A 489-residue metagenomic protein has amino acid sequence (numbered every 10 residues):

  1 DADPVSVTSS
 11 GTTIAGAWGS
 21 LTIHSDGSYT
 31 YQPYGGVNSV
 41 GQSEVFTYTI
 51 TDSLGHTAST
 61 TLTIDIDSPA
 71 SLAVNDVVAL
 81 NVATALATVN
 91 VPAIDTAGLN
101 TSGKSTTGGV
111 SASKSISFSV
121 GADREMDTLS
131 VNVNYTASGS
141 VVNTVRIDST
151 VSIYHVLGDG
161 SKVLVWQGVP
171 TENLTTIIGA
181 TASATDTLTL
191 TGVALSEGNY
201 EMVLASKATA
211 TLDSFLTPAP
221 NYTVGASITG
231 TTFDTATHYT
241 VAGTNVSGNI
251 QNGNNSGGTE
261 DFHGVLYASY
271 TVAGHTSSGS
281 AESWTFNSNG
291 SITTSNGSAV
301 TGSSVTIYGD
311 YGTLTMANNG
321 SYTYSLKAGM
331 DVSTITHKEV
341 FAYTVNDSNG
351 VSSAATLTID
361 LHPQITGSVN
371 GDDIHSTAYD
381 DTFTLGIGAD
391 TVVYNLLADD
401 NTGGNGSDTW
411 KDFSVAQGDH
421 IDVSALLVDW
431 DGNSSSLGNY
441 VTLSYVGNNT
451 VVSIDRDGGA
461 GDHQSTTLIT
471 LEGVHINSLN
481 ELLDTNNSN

Functional and structural regions predicted by a protein language model:
D1-A2, T60-I64, A355-I359, D372-H375 (+3 more regions): Extracellular beta-strand repeat scaffolds in secreted/surface proteins
D1-N370, V415-A416, D429-D431: Acidic/polar, solvent-exposed loop/turn segments
H24-Y34, A317-M330, A389-N395, S453-A460 (+1 more regions): Right-handed beta-helix
S28, S321-T323, H362-G403, S407 (+2 more regions): Glycine- and aspartate-rich repeat motifs characteristic of hemolysin/RTX-like Ca2+-binding segments in secreted
P363, N439-N489: Low-complexity acidic/polar repeat-biased segments
D400-T402, L427-T450: GD-rich hexapeptide-repeat beta-solenoids
